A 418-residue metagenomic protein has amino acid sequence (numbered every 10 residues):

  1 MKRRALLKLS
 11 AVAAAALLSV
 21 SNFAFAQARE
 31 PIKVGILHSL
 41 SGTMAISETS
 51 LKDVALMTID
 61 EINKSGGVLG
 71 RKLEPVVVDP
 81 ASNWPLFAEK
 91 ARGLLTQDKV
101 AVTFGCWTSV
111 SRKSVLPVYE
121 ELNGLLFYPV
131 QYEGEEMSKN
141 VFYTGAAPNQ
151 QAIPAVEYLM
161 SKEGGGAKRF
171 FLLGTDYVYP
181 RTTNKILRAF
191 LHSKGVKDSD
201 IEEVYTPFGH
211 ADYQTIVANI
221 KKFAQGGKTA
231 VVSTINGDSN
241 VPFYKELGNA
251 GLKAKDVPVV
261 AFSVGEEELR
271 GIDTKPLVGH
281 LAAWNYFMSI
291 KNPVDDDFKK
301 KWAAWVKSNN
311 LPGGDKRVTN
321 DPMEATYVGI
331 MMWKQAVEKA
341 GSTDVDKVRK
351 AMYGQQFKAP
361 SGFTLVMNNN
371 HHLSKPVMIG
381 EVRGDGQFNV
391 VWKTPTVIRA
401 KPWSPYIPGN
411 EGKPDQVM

Functional and structural regions predicted by a protein language model:
R3-A11: N-terminal export leaders
R29, D53-P75, G165, S193-D198: Signal peptide-proximal N-terminal region of secreted/periplasmic/extracellular or secretory-lumen proteins
I32-V54, V78-P85, W107, D176-R181 (+2 more regions): Extracytoplasmic "Venus flytrap"
I46-D53, S65-E136, T144, Y205-Q214 (+1 more regions): Beta-alpha junction/loop-to-helix N-cap segments that form part of ligand/metal-binding clefts
E89, E133, N140-A250, K291-P293: Extracellular/periplasmic Venus flytrap/periplasmic-binding protein
L94-W107, F127-P129, R169-G174, G226-G237 (+4 more regions): Periplasmic-binding protein-like
L247-Y327, G341-T343, K393-M418: Extracellular/periplasmic periplasmic-binding protein-like sensory domains
G354-M418: Solvent-exposed, acidic/polar segments of extracytosolic/periplasmic ligand-binding ectodomains
